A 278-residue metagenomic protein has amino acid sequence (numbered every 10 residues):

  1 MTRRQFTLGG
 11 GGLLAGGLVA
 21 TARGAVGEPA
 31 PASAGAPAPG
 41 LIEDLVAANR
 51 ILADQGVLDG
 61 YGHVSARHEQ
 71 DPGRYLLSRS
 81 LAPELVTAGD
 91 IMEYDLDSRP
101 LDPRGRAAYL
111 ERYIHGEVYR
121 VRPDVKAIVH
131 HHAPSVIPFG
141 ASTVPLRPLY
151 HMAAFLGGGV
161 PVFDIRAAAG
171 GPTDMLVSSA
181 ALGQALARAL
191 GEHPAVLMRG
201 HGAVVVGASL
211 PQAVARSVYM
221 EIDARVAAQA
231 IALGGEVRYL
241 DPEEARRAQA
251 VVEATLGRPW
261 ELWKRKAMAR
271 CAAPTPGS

Functional and structural regions predicted by a protein language model:
M1-L14: N-terminal secretory signal peptides and thylakoid transit peptides that target proteins across membranes
G12, G16, A25-S278: Glycine-rich flexible loops
